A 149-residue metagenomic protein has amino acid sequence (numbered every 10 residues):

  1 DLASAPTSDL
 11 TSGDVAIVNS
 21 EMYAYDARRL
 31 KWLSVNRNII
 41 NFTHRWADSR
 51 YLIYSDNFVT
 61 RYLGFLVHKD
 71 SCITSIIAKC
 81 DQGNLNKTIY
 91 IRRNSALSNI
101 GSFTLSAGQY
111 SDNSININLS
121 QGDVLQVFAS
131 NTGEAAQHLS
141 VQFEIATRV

Functional and structural regions predicted by a protein language model:
D1-N19: Extracellular/surface-exposed low-complexity repeats and stalk/linker segments enriched in Gly/Pro and small polar
S8, F65, S71, F103 (+1 more regions): Residue "hotspots" at secondary-structure boundaries inside conserved domains
G13-A16, I76, L125: Extracellular/surface recognition and adhesion modules
D14, S71, Q109, Q121-D123: Surface-exposed loop/turn positions
D14-R37: Short, surface-exposed terminal/edge motifs of secreted or surface/virion proteins that either
R28, S95-L97, V149: Solvent-exposed strand-loop boundary residues in beta-sheet-rich modules
V35-R93, F128, G133-V149: Beta-sheet-rich sandwich/jelly-roll-like modules and their strand-loop junctions
I77-Q121, G133: Terminal beta-strand-rich extracellular "head" domains that mediate receptor/glycan or other ligand binding
